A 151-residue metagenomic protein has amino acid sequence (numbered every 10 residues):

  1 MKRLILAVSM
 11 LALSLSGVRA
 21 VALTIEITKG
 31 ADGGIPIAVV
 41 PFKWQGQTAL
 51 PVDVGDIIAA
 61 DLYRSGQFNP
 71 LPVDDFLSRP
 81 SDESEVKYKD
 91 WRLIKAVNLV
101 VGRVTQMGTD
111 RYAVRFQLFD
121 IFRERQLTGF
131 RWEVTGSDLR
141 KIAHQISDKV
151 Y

Functional and structural regions predicted by a protein language model:
M1-L4: Positively charged n-region of N-terminal signal peptides that target proteins for export
A7-S16: Bacterial N-terminal signal peptides
L11, W44, Q106-M107: Residue-level marker for beta-strand->alpha-helix junctions and adjacent short loops that shape enzyme
V18-T24: Boundary at the C-terminal end of the N-terminal hydrophobic targeting segment
T24-K89: Short beta-strand->alpha-helix linker/helix-N-cap micro-motif that forms a surface specificity/interaction loop
E83-K149: Amphipathic beta-strand/beta-sheet edge segments enriched in Tyr/Trp
